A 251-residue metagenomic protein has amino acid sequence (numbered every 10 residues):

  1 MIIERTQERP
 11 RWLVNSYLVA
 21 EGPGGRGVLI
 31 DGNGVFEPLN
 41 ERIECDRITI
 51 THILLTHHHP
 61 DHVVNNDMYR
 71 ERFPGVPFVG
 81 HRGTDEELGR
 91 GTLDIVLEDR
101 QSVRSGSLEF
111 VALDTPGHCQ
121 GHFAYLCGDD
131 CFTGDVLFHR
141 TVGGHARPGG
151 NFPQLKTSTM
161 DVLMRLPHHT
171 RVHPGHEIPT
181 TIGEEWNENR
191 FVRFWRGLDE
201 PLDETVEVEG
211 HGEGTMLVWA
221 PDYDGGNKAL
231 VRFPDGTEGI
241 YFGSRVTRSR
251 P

Functional and structural regions predicted by a protein language model:
M1-D46, A124-G134, R140: Conserved beta-strand hairpin/beta-sheet module of binuclear metal-dependent hydrolase folds, prominently
R9, G32-G34, H58, G83-T84 (+7 more regions): Active-site metal-binding loops of divalent metal-dependent hydrolases
R11-L13, G24-G27, G34-E109, R190-F191: Active-site HxH/HxHxD metal-binding segment of metal-dependent hydrolases
L18, R100-L126: Core dinuclear metal-dependent hydrolase active-site scaffold
L29-I30, T51-H59, P77-R82, D114-G117 (+2 more regions): Active-site neighborhood of phospho(di)ester-bond hydrolases with catalytic His/Asp-centered motifs
P74-G75, V142-P148: Metal-associated gating/positioning segment near the N- to mid-region
F78-V79, G83-V96, R147-M164, V172-H173 (+2 more regions): Active-site neighborhood of divalent metal-dependent phosphoester bond hydrolases
T157-R171, G175-P251: Accessory terminal helices/loops
